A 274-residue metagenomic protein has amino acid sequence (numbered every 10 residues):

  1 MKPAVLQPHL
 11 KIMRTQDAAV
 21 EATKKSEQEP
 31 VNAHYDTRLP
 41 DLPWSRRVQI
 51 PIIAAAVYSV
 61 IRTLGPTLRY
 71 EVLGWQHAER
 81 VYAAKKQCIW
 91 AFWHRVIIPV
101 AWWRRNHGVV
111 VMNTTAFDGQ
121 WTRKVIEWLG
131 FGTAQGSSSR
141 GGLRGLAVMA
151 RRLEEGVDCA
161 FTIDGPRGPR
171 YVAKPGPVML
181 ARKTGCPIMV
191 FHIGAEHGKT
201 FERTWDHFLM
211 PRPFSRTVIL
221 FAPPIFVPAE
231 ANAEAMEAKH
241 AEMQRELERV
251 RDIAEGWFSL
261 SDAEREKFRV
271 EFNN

Functional and structural regions predicted by a protein language model:
K2-R62, W128, L143-N274: Non-catalytic C-terminal accessory region of glycerolipid acyltransferases and related lyso-lipid remodeling enzymes
I52, A56, V60, L64-E71 (+2 more regions): Short amphipathic alpha-helical segments enriched in hydrophobics
R62-Q87, W93-P99: A short, well-structured juxtamembrane/interface segment
G65-Y70, I89, G136-R140, P166-R167: Short, flexible loop segments at the rims of nucleotide/cofactor-binding pockets, characterized by
V72, V111-N113, Q135, V190 (+1 more regions): Structural signal for conserved beta-strand scaffold positions within catalytic alpha/beta enzyme cores
V72-G74, F92, N113, P223 (+1 more regions): Pocket-edge structural micro-motifs
A78-E79, A101, R123, P177-V178: Short amphipathic alpha-helical segments and helix-helix/interface helices
K86-R144, T200-F201: Catalytic core of membrane glycerolipid acyltransferases/transacylases, capturing the structured, soluble-facing
